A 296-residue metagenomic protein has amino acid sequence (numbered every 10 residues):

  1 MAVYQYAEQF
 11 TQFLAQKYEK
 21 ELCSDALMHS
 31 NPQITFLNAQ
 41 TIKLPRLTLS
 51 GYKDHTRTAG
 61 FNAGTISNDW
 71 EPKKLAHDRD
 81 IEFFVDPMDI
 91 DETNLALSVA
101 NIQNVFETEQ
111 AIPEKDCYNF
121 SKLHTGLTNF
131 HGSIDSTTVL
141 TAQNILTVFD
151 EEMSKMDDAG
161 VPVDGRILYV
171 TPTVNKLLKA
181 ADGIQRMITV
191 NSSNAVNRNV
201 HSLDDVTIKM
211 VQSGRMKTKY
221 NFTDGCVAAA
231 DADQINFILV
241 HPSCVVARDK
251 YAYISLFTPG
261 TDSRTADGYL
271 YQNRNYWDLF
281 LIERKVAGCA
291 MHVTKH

Functional and structural regions predicted by a protein language model:
A2-M28, T35-G51, E71-A76, E82 (+2 more regions): Sequence/fold signature of self-assembling virion shell proteins
V3-E8, A63-K73, N104-C117: Phosphate-binding glycine-rich loops and adjacent basic patches that engage nucleotide phosphates, nucleic-acid
F13, K43, L49, N62-G64 (+2 more regions): Structured, hydrophobic secondary-structure cores that serve as assembly/anchoring elements
S30-P32, M156: Catalytic micro-motifs at enzyme active sites that drive phosphoryl/nucleotidyl and oxygen chemistry
R57-F61: Glycine-rich loop at the start of a catalytic domain that most often binds anionic cofactors/ligands
I90-A159, P172, M291-H296: Alpha-helical scaffold segments that mediate packing/assembly in large oligomeric complexes
K122-V139, D150, S154-K155, A159-D182 (+2 more regions): Internal, well-folded beta-alpha domain core
